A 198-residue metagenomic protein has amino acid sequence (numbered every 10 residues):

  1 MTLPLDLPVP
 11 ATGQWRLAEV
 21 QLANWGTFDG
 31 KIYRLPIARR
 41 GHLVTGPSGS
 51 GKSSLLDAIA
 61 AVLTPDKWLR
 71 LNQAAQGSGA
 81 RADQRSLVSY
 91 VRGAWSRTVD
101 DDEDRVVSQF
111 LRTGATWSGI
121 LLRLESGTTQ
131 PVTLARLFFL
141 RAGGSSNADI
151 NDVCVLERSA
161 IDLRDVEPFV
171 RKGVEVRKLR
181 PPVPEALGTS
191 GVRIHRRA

Functional and structural regions predicted by a protein language model:
M1-H195: Extreme N-terminal "head/tail" segments of very large remodeling/mechanoenzyme assemblies
